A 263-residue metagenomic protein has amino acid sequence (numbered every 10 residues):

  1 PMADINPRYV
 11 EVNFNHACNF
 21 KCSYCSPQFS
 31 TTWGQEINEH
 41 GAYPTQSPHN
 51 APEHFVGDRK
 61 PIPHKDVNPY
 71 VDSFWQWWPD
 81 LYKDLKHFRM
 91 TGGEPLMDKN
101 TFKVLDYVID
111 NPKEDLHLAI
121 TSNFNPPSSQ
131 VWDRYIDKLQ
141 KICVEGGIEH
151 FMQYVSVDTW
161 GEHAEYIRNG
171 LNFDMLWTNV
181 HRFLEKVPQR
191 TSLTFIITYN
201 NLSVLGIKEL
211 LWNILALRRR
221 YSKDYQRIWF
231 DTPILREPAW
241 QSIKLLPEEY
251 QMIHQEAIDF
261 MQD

Functional and structural regions predicted by a protein language model:
P1-I5, N38-E39, M261-D263: Radical SAM enzyme core and accessory elements
P7-A17, Q28-Y70, Y82-K99, N111-T178 (+2 more regions): Core AdoMet radical
V10, F74-W77, V104, L176-N179 (+2 more regions): Alpha-helical packing segments of well-folded alpha/beta enzyme cores
F20-Y24: C-type cytochrome heme c attachment motif
P27-W33, K103-Y107, L215: Amphipathic alpha-helical scaffolding segments
Y107-P112, K186: Short, acidic, metal-binding catalytic loop of nucleotide-sugar glycosyltransferases
N201-L217: Catalytic cores of alpha/beta
A216-D263: C-terminal accessory regions of radical SAM enzymes
